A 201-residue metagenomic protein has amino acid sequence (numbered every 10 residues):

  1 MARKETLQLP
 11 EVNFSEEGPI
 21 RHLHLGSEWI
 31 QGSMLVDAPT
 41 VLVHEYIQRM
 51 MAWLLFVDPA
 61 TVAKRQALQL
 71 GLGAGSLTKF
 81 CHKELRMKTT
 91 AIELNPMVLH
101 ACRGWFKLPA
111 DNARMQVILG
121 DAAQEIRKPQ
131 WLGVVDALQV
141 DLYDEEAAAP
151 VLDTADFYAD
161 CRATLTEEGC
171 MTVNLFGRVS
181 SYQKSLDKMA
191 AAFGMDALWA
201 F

Functional and structural regions predicted by a protein language model:
M1-I30: N-terminal auxiliary segments of SAM/dcSAM-dependent transferases
E5, A38-E167, S180: The AdoMet/dcAdoMet-binding core of the Class I SAM-like
E28-G32, Y143-E146, M171: A short, flexible beta-alpha/helix-coil linker loop
G32, G120-A122, G194: Glycine-centered flexibility motif
S33-D37: Short acidic, glycine/proline-rich loop/turn micro-motifs
A155-F201: C-terminal substrate-binding/active-site "lid" region of AdoMet-derived donor-dependent transferases
